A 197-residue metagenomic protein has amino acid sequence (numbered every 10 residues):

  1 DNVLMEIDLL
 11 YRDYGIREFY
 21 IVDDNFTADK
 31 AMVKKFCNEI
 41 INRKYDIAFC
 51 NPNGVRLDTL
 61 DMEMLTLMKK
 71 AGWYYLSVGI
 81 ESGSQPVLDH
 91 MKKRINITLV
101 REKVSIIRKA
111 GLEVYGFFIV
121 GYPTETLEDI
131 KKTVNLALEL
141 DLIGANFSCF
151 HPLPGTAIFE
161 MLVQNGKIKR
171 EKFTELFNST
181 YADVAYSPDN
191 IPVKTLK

Functional and structural regions predicted by a protein language model:
D1-F117, Y122, N135: Radical SAM [4Fe-4S] cluster-binding motif and immediate context
E113, E128-K197: C-terminal accessory regions of radical SAM enzymes
